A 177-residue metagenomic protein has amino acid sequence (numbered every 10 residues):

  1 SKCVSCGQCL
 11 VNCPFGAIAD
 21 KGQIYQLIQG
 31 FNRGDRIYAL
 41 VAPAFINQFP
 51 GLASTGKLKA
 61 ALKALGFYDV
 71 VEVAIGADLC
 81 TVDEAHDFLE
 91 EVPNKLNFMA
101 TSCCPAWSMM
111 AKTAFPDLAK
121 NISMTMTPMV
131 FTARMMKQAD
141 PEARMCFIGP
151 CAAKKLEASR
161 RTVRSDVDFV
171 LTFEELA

Functional and structural regions predicted by a protein language model:
S1-I24: Iron-sulfur cluster-binding cysteine motifs and their immediate structural context in ferredoxin-like electron-transfer
D20-A177: Iron-sulfur-associated redox domains of electron-transfer enzymes in respiratory and anaerobic energy metabolism
